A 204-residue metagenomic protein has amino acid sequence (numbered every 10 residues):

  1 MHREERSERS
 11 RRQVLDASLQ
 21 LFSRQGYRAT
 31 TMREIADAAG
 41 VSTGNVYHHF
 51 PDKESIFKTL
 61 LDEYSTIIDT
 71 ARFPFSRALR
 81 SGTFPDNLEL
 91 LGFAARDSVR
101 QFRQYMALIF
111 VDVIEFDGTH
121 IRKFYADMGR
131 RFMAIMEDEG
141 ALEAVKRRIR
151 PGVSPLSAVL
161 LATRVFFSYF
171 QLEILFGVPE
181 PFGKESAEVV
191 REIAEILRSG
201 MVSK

Functional and structural regions predicted by a protein language model:
H2, R9, Q13, A17-S55 (+1 more regions): Helix-turn-helix
L15, K58, P85, E89 (+4 more regions): An amphipathic alpha-helix signature
R28, I149-R150: Conserved hydrophobic residue
D62-I68: Short, basic, alpha-helical segments at the C-terminal edge of helix-turn-helix-like DNA-binding modules
F73-F102, I109, P155-A162, V190: Hydrophobic alpha-helical connector segments
R77, V99-R122, Q171-F176: Amphipathic alpha-helical segments used for helix-helix packing
D97-Q101, L108, G118-K146, S157-L160 (+1 more regions): Amphipathic alpha-helical packing segments from all-alpha helical-bundle domains
D97-Q101, M133-D138, L142, A158-P181 (+1 more regions): Amphipathic C-terminal alpha-helical segment
